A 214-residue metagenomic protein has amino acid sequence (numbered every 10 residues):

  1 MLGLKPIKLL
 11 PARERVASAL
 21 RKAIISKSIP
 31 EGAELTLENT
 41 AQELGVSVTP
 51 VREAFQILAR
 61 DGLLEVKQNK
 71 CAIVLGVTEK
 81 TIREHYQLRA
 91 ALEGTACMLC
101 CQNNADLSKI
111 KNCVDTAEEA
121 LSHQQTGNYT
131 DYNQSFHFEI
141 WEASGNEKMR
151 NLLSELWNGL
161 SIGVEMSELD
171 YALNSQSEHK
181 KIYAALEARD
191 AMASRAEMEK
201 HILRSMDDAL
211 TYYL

Functional and structural regions predicted by a protein language model:
M1-Q102, L210-L214: Short linear motifs at protein or domain termini
P11, L107-S108, D170-N174: Short helix-capping and inter-helix turn/linker motifs at the boundaries of alpha-helical repeat units
R60, L64-E65, N158, A172-L173: Mobile beta-alpha loop/short-helix "lid" or hinge segments that flank ligand
E65-K67, N133, N174-Q176: Short, flexible turn/loop "capping" segments at secondary-structure junctions
H85, Q102-E165, S177-A184, A193-L203: Conserved amphipathic alpha-helical segments that form helical-bundle/coiled-coil interaction surfaces
L160-E168, M206-Y213: Short amphipathic alpha-helical interaction/hinge segments
